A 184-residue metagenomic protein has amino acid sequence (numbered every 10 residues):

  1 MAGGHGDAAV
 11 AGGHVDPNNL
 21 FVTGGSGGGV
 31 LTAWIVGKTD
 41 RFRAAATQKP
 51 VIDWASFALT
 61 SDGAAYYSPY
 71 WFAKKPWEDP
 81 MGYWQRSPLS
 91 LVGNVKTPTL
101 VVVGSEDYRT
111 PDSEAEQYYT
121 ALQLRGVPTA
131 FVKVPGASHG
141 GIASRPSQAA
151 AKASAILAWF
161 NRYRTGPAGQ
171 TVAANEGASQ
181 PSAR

Functional and structural regions predicted by a protein language model:
M1-R184: Active-site-proximal cap/loop segments of hydrolase catalytic domains
